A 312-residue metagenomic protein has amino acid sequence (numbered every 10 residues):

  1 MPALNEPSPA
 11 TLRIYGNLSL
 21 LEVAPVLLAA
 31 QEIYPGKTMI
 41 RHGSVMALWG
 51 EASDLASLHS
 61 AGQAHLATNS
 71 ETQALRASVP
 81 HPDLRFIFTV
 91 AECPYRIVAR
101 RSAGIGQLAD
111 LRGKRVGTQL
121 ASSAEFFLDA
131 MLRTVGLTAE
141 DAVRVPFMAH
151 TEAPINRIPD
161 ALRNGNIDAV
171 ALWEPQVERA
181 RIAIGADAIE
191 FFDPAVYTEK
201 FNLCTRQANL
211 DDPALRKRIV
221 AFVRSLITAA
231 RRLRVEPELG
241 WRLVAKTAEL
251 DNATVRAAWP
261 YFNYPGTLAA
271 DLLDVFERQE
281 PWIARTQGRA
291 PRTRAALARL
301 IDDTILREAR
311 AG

Functional and structural regions predicted by a protein language model:
P2-P154, D168-E174, I189-A195: Short, glycine-/small- and polar/acidic-enriched structural segments that line small-molecule recognition paths
K37-T38, P80, V135, G165 (+3 more regions): Residues at alpha-helix termini
A74, L128, V177, W241 (+1 more regions): Generic structural marker for isolated residues within well-ordered, non-membrane alpha-helices of soluble domains
R133, T138, D187, L250-D251 (+1 more regions): Short coil/loop linkers at secondary-structure junctions
F147-T247: Pocket-lining segment of extracytoplasmic ligand-binding domains
P213-P291: Secondary-structure end/capping motifs
A284-G312: Conserved C-terminal helix/tail region of periplasmic/extracytoplasmic solute-binding proteins
